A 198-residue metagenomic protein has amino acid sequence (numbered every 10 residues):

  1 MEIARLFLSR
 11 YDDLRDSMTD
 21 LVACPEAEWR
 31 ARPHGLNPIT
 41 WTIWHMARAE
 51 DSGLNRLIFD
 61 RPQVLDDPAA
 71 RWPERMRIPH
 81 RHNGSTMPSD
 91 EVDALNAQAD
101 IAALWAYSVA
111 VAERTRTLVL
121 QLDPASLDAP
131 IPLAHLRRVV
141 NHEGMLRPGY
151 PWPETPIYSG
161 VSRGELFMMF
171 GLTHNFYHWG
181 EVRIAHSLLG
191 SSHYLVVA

Functional and structural regions predicted by a protein language model:
M1-S9: Extreme N-terminal tail/first-helix region
D12, A27-M87, E113-Q121, P132-A198: Short, contiguous alpha-helical
L14-L21, V111: Amphipathic alpha-helical packing segments from all-alpha helical-bundle domains
L95-A106: A short, structured beta-strand-centered segment in the mid-to-C-terminal lobe of catalytic cores from group-transfer
I101, V109, E113-R116: A contiguous pocket-lining binding segment that forms or flanks enzyme active sites
L127-P130: A Lys/Arg-rich helix-loop hairpin that forms a DNA/phosphate-binding surface
